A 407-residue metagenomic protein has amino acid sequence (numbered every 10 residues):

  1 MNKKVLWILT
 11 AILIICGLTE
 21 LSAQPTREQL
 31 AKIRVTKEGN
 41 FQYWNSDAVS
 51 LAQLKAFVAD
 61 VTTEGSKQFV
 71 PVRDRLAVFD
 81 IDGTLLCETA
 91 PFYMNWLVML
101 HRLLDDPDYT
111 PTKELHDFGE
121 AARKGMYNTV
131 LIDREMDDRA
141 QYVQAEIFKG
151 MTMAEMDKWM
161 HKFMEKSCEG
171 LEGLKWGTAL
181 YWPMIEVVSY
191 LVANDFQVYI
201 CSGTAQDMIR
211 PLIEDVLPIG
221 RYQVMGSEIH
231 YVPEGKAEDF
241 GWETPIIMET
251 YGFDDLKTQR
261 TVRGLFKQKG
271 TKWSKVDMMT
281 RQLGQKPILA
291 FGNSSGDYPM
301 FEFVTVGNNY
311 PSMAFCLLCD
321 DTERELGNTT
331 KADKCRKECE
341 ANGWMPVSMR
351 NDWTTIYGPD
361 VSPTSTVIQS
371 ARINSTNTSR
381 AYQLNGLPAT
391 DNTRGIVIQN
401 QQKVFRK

Functional and structural regions predicted by a protein language model:
M1, A23, T366-Q369, G386 (+1 more regions): Terminal processing/anchoring signals of secreted or surface-associated proteins and related intramolecular
L9-G17: Bacterial N-terminal signal peptides
A23-I81, T89, W96, L103 (+1 more regions): Non-catalytic pre-domain segments flanking phosphatase-related domains
Q24-F41, D157-T364: C-terminal cap/substrate-recognition subdomain and adjoining C-terminal extension of metal-dependent phosphatase-like
D82-L86, L384-L387: Short, glycine-anchored, charge-dense loop/turn motifs used at functional sites
P91, L97-T178, W182: A metal-dependent, Asp-based hydrolase signature
T364-L387: Residue-level detector of functionally pivotal "anchor" positions at catalytic/ligand-binding pockets or at interdomain
I396-K407: C-terminal tail/sorting-segment detector
